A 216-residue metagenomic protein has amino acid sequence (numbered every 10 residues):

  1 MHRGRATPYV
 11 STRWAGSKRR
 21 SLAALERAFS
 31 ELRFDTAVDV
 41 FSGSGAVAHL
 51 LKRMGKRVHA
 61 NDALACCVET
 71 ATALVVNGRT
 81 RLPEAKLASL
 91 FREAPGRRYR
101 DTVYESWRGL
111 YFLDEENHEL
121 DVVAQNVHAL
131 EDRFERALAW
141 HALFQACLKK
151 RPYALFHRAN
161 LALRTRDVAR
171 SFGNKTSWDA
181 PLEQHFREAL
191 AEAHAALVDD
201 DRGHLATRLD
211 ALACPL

Functional and structural regions predicted by a protein language model:
M1-F41, A46-R53, E69, N77 (+1 more regions): S-adenosyl-L-methionine
H2, K18-L22, R27, Y111-L216: SAM-dependent nucleic-acid methyltransferase catalytic core
V10, K56, E105-R108: Residue-level detector of alpha-helix boundaries and kinks
R33-A37, K56-R57, D201-H204: Short active-site oxyanion
S42, A65, A213: Short, glycine/acidic-enriched loop or turn micro-motifs at the edges of active sites
V58-D62: Conserved SAM-binding motif I beta-strand of class I
C66, A71-L130: Conserved phosphoryl-transfer catalytic core
